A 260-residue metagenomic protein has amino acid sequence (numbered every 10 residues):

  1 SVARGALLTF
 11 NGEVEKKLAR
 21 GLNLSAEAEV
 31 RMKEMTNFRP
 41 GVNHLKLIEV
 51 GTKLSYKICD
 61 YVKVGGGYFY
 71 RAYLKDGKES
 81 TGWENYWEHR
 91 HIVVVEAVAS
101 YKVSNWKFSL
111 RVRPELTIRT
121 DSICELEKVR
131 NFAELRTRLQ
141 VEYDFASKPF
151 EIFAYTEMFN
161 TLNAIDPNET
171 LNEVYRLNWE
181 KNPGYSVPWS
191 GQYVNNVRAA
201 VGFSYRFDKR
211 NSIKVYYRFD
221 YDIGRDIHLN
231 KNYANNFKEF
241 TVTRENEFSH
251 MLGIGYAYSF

Functional and structural regions predicted by a protein language model:
S1-G67: Start-of-domain marker
V2-A6, P40-L47, E84-H89, L126-A133 (+2 more regions): Replace "Gram-negative outer membrane beta-barrel proteins" with "bacterial and organellar outer membrane beta-barrel
F10-G12, V50-T52, V95-A97, T137-L139 (+2 more regions): Membrane-embedded beta-strands of outer-membrane beta-barrel proteins, especially the hydrophobic/small aromatic
L18-A26, D60-V62, H91, S104-V112 (+3 more regions): Outer-envelope beta-barrel architecture signal
M35, N43, A72-I92, V112-D121 (+2 more regions): Surface-exposed acidic loop/strand-edge motifs in secreted or periplasmic proteins that form small linear binding
R39-V103: Hydrophobic/aromatic-rich structural module bridging two neighboring secondary-structure elements via a short loop
A97, N246-F260: Outer-membrane beta-barrel "beta-signal"
K107, R111-A234, Y258-F260: Outer-membrane beta-barrel transmembrane domain signature
